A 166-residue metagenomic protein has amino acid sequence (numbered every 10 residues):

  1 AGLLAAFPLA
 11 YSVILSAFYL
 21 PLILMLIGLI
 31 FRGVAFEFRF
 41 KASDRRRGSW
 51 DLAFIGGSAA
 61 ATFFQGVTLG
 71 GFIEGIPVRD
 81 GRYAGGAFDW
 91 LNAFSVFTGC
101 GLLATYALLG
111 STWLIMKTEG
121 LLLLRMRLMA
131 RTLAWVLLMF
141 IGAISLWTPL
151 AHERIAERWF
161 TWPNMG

Functional and structural regions predicted by a protein language model:
G2-P8, F88-N92, G101-L102, T112 (+1 more regions): Early transmembrane hairpin module of multi-pass membrane proteins
G2-S58, R79, R154-P163: Membrane-interface helix-loop-helix modules in multi-pass inner-membrane proteins
F7-I14, I73-L91: Inter-helical loop and helix-membrane interface segments of multi-pass membrane transporters/permeases
S16, A84-C100, T161-W162: Short aromatic-rich membrane-water interface segments that cap or initiate transmembrane helices in multi-pass membrane
I30-S43, L69-G81, C100-L122: Juxtamembrane interface elements at the cytosolic ends of transmembrane helices in multi-pass membrane proteins
F40-R45, W113-T118, R125-H152, G166: Predominantly late transmembrane helices and immediately cytosolic-facing juxtamembrane segments
R47, A53-G56, G86-L91, L102: Flexible, glycine/proline-enriched loop segments at strand-loop-helix junctions that form or flank small-ligand binding
G56-G71, F94-G110, R131-S145: Alpha-helical transmembrane segments of multi-pass integral membrane proteins
